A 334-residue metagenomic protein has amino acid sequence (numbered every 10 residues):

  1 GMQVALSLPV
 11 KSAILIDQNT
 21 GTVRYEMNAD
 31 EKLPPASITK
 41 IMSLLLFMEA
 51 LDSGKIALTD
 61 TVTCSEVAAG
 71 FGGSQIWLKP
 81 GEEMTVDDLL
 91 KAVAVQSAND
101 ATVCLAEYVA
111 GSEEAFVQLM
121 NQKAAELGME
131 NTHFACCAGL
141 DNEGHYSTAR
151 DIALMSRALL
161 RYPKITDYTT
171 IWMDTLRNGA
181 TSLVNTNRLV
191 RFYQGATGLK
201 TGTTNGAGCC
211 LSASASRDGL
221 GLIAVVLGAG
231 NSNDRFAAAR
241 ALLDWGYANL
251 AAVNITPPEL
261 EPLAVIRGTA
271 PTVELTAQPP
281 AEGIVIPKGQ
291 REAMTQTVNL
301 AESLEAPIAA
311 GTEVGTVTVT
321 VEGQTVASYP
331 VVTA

Functional and structural regions predicted by a protein language model:
G1-R150, L154-P163: Active-site-adjacent loops and short helices of periplasmic peptidoglycan-processing enzymes
M129-H133, D141-A334: Domain-terminus/edge residues, biased toward the C-terminal soluble/receptor-binding domains of extracytoplasmic
